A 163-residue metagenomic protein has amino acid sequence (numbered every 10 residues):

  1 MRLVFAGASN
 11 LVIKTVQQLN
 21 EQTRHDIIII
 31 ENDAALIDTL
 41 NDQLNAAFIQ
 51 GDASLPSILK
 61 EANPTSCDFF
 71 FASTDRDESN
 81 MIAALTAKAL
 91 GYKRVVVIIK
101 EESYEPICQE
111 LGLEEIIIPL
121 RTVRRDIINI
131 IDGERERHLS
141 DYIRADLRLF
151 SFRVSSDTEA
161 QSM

Functional and structural regions predicted by a protein language model:
M1-M163: Cytosolic regulatory regions of ion transport systems
